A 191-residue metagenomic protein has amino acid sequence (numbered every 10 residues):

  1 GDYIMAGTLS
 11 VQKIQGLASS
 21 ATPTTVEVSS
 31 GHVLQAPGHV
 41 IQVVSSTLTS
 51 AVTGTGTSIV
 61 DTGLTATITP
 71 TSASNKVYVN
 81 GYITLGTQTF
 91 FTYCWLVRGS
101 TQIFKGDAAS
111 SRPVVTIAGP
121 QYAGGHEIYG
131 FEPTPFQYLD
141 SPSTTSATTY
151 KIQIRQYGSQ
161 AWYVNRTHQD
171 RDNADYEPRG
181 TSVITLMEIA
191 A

Functional and structural regions predicted by a protein language model:
G1-I4: Short, Lys/Arg-enriched N-terminal segments with co-localized hydrophobic residues within the first ~10-30 amino acids
A6-A191: Surface-exposed molecular-recognition determinants
